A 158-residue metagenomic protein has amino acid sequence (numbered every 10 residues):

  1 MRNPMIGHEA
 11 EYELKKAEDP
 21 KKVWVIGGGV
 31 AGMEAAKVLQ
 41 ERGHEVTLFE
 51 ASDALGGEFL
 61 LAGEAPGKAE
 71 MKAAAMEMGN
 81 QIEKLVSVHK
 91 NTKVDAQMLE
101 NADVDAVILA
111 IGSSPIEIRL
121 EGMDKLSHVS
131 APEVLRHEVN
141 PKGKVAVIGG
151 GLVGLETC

Functional and structural regions predicted by a protein language model:
R2-A17, Q81, V88-T92, I111-C158: Glycine-rich dinucleotide-binding loop and its adjacent helix/turn
A17-V25: Long, low-complexity, intrinsically disordered polar/charged segments
K22, E45, K142-K144: Residues that mark the start of a beta-strand
V25-N91, E156-C158: Beta1-alpha1 glycine-rich phosphate/pyrophosphate-binding loop at the start of Rossmann-like nucleotide-binding domains
F49, V104-G112, I148: Short hydrophobic core segments
L61-A65, D103-D105, M123-D124: Short low-complexity, flexible loop/linker segments enriched in glycine and/or proline with clustered acidic
A96-A102, V139: Short amphipathic alpha-helix with an adjacent loop that forms part of the alpha/beta core around
